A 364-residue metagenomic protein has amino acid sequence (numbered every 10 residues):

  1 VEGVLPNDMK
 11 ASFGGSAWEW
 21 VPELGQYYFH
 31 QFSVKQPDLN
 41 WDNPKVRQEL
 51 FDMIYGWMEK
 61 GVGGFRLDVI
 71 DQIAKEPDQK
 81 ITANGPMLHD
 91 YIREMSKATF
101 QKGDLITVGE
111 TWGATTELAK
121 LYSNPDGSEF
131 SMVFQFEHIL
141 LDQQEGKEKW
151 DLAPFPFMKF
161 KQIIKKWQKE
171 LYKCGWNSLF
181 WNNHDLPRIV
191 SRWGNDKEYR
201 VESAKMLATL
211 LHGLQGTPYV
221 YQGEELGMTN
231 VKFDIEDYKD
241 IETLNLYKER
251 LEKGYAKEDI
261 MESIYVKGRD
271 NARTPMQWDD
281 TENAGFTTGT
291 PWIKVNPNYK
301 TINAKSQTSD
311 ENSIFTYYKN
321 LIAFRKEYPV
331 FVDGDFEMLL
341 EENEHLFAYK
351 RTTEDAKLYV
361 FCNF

Functional and structural regions predicted by a protein language model:
V1-F364: Active-site and adjacent substrate-binding regions of carbohydrate-active enzymes
